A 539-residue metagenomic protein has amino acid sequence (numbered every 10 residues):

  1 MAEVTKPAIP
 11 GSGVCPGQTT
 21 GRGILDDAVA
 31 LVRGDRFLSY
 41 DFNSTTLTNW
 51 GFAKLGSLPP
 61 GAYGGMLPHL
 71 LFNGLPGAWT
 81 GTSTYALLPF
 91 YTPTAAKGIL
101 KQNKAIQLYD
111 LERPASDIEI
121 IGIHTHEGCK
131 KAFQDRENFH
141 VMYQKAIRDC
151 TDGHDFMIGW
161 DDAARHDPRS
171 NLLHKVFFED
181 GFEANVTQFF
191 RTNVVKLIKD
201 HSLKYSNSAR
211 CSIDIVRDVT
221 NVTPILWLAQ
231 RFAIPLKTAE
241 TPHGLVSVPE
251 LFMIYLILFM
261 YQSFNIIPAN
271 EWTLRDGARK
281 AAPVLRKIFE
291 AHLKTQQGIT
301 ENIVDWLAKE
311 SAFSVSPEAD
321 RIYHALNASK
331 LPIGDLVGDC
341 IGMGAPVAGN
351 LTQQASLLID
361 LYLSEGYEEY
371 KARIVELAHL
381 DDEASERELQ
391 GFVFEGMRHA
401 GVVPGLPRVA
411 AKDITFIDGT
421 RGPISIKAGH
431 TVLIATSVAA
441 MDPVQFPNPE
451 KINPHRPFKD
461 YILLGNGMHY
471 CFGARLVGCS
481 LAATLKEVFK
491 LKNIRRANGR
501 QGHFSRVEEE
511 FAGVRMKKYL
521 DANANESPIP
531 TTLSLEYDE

Functional and structural regions predicted by a protein language model:
A2-W79, S83-E539: Cytochrome P450
